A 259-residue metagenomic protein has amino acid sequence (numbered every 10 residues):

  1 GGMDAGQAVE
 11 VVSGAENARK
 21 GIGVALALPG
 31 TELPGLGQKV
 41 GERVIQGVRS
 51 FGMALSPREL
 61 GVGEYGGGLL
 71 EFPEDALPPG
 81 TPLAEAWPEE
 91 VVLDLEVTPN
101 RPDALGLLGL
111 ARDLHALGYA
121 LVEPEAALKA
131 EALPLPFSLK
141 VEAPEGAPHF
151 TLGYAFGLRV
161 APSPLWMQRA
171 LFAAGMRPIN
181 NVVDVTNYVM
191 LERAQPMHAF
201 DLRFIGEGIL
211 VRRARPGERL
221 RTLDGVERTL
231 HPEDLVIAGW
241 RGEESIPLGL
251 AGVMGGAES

Functional and structural regions predicted by a protein language model:
G1-S259: RNA/tRNA-interacting regions in translation and RNA-turnover enzymes
